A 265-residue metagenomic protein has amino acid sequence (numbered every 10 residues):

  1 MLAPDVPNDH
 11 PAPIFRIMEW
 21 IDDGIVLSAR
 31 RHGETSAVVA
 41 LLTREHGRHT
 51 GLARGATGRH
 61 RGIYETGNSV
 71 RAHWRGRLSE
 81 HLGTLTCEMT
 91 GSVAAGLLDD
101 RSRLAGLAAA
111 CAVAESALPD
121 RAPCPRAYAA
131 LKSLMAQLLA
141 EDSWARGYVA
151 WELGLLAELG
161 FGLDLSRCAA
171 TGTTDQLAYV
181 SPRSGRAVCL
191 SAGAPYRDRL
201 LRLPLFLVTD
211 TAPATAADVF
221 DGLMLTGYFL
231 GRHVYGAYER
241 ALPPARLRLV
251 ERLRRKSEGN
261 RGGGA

Functional and structural regions predicted by a protein language model:
D5-N8: Acidic/polar hotspots within intrinsically disordered regions
P11-V38, L42-A265: Non-catalytic alpha-helical scaffolds and adjoining flexible linkers that form interface surfaces for assembly
